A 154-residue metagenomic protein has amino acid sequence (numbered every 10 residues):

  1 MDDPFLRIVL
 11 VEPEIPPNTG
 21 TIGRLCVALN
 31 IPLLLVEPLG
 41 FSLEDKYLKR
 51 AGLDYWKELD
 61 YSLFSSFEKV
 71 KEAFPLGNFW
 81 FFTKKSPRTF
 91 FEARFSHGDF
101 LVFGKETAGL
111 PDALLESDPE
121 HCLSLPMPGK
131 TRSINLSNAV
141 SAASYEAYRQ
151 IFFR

Functional and structural regions predicted by a protein language model:
M1-R154: Post-transcriptional modification and biogenesis factors for structured RNAs of the translation apparatus
